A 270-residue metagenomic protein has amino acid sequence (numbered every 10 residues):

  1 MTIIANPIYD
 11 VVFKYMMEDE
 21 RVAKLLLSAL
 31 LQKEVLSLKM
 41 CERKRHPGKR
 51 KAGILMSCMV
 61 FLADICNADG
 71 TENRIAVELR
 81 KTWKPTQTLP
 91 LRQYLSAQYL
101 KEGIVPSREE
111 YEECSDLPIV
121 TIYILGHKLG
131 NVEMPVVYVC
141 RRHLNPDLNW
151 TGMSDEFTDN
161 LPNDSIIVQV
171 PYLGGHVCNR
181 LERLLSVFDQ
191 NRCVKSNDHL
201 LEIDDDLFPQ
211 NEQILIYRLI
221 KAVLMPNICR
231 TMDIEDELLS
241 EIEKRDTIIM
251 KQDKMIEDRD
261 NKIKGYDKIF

Functional and structural regions predicted by a protein language model:
M1-F270: Elongated, amphipathic alpha-helical interaction scaffolds
